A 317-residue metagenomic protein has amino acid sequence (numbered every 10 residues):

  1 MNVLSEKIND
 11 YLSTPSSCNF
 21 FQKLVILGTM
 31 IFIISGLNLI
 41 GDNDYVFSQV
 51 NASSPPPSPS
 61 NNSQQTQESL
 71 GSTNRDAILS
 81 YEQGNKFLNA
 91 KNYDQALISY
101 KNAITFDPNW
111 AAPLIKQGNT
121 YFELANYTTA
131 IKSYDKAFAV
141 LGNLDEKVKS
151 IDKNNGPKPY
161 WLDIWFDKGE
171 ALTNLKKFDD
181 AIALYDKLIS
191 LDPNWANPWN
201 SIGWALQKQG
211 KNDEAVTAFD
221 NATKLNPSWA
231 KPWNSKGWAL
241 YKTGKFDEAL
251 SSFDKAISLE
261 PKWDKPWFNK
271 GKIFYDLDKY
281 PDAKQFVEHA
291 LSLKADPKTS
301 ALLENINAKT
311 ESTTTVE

Functional and structural regions predicted by a protein language model:
R75-F106, N119, D167-N174: Alpha-helical segment of the N-proximal tetratricopeptide repeat
D76, W110, L144, W161 (+4 more regions): Residue-level recognition of tetratricopeptide repeat
N89, E123-L124, N174, K208 (+4 more regions): Register position in tetratricopeptide repeats
P113, K147, I164, P198 (+3 more regions): TPR alpha-solenoid repeat register
